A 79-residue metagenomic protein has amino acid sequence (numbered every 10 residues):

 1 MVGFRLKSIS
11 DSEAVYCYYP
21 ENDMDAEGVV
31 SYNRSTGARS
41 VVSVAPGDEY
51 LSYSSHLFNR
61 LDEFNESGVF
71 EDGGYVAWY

Functional and structural regions predicted by a protein language model:
V2-E27: Amphipathic, interaction-prone secondary-structure segments
G3-R5, S31, G37, F58: Generic N-terminal leader/processing signal
M24-S43: A short, surface-exposed beta-strand/turn
G37-Y79: Acidic, low-complexity intrinsically disordered segments
